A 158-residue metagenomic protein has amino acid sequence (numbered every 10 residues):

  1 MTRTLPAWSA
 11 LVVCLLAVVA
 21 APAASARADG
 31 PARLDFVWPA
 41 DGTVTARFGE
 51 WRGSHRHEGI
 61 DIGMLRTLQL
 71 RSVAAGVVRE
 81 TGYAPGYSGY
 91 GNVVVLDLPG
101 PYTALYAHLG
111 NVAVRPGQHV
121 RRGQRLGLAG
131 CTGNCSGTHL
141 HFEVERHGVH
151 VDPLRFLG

Functional and structural regions predicted by a protein language model:
M1-A7: Positively charged n-region of N-terminal signal peptides that target proteins for export
S9-A20: Bacterial N-terminal signal peptides
A23-N92, R122, C135, V151-L154: Surface-exposed, glycine-biased beta-strand/turn segments
D61, V95, L105-H108, L128 (+1 more regions): Conserved beta-strand positions that form and line the central face of beta-propeller blades
V73, V114-R115, V120, L126: Surface-exposed strand-loop junctions at beta-sheet edges and helix termini that form docking/interaction patches
V73-A113, T138-E143: Zn2+-dependent peptidoglycan hydrolase active-site motif and core
A107, E145-G158: Short peripheral tails and domain-boundary helices/loops at the edges of structured domains
C131-N134, F142-H147: Short, exposed beta-strand-loop hairpins at the edges of beta-sheets in extracellular/periplasmic proteins
